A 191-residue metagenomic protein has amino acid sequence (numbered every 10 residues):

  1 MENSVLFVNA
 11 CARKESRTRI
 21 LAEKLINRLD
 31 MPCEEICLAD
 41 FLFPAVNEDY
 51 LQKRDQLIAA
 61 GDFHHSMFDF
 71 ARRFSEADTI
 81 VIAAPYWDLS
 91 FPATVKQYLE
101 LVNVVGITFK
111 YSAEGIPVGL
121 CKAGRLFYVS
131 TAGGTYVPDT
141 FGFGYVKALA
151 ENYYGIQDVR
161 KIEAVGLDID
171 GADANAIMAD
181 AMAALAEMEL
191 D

Functional and structural regions predicted by a protein language model:
M1-A84, L89-E100, V104, A183-D191: N-terminal beta1-alpha1-beta2 submodule of the flavodoxin-like/Rossmannoid cofactor-binding fold
C11-E15, G133-V137, L167-I169: Short histidine/acidic/glycine/proline-rich micro-motifs that form metal- and phosphate-coordinating active-site loops
I36, V129, I162: Hydrophobic residues at beta-strand termini and immediately following loops that shape nucleotide-binding pockets
F41-V46, Y136, I169-D170: A short beta-to-alpha transition loop/helix N-cap that caps and shapes the active-site region
S75, A93, C121, Y154-Q157: Structured loop/turn residues at beta-strand edges in well-structured enzyme cores
V104-E114: Conserved nucleotide-sugar donor-interacting segment of glycosyltransferase catalytic cores, predominantly GT-B
S112-Y154: Short, glycine-/small-residue-rich phosphate/pyrophosphate-handling segment
V137-P138, G144-D191: Glycine-rich phosphate/pyrophosphate-binding loop and the adjoining helix
